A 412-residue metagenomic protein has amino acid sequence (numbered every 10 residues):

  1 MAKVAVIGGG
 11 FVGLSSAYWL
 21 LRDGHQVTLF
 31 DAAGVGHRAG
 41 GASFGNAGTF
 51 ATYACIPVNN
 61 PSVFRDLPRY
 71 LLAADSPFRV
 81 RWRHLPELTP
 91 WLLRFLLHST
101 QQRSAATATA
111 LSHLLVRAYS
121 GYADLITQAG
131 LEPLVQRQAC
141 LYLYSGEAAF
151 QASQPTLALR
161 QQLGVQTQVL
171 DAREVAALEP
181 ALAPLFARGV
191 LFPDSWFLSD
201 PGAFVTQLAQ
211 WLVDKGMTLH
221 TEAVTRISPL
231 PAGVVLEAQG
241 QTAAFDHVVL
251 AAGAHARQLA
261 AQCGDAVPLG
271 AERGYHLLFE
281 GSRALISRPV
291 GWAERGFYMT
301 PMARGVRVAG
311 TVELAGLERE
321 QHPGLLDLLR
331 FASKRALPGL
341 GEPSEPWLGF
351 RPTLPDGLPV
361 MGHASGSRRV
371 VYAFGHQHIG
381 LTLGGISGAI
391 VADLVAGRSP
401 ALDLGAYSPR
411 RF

Functional and structural regions predicted by a protein language model:
K3-L29: N-terminal Rossmann-like FAD-binding beta1-loop-alpha1 element of flavoenzymes
R22-F44: Glycine-rich FAD pyrophosphate-binding loop
G48-H98, R226-P229, G233, T242-R368: Active-site substrate-recognition segment that forms the wall of the catalytic cavity or substrate channel
T89-Q210: Rossmann-like flavin
T167, E294, K334-F412: C-terminal catalytic lobe of FAD-dependent flavoproteins
L170-E174, L178, H220-V234: A conserved short coil-to-beta-strand element within the FAD-binding core of flavoproteins
